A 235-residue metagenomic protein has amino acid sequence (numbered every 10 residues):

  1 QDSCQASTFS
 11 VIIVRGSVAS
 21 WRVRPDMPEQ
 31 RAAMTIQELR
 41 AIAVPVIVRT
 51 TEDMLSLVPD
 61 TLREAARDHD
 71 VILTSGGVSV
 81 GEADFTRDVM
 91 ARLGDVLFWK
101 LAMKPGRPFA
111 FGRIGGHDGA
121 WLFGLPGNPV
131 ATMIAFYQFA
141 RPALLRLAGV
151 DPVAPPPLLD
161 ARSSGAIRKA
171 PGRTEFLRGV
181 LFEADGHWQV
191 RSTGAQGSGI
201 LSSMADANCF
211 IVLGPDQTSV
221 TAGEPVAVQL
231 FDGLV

Functional and structural regions predicted by a protein language model:
Q1, I13: Phosphate-interaction motifs
P25: Nucleic-acid processing machinery
A32-L125, P129-I134: Helix-rich terminal scaffold detector
A91-V235: Flexible glycine/proline-rich
